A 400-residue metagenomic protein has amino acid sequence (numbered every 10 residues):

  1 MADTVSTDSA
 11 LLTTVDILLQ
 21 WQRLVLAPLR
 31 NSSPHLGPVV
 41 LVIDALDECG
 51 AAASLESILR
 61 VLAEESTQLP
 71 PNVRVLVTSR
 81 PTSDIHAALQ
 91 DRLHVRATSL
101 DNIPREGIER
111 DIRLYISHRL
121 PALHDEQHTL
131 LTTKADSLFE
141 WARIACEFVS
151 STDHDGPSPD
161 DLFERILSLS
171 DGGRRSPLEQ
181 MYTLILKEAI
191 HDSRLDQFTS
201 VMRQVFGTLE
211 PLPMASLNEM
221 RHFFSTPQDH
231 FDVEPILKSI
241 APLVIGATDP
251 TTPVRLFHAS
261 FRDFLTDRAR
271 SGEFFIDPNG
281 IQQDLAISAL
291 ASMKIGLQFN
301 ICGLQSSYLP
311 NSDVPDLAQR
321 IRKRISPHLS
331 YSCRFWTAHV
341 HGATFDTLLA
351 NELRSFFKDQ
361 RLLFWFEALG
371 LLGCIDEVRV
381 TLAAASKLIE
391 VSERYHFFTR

Functional and structural regions predicted by a protein language model:
M1-A286, A291, G303-Q305, S312-R322 (+2 more regions): Conserved NB-ARC/NACHT P-loop NTPase core of NLR-like innate immune receptors
F299: Short, solvent-exposed loop/turn elements at domain surfaces
R324-F335: Extended HEAT/HEAT-like alpha-solenoid repeat tracts in very large eukaryotic scaffold/adaptor proteins
H339-T344: Well-ordered alpha-helical scaffold segments within catalytic/enzyme domains
